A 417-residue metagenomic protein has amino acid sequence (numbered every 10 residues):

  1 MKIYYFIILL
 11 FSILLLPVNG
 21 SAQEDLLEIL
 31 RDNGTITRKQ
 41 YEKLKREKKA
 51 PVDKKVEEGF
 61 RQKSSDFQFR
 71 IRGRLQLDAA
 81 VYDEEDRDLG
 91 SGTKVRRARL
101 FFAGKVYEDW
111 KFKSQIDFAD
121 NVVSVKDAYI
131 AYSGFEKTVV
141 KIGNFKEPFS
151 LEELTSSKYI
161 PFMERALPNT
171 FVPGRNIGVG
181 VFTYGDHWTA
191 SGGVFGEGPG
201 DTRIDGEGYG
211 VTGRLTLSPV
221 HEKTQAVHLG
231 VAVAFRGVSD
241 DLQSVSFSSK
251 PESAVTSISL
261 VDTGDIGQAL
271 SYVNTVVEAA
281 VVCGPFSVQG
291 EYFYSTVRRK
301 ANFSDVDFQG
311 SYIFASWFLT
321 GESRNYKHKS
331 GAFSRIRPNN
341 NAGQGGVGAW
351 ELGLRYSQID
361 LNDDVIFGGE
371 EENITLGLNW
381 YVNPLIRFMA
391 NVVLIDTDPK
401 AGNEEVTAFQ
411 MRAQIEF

Functional and structural regions predicted by a protein language model:
M1-F6: Positively charged n-region of N-terminal signal peptides that target proteins for export
I7, I13-L14: Gram-negative bacterial Sec-dependent N-terminal signal peptides
L9-L10, G20: Cleavable N-terminal signal peptides
E24-R38: Short N-terminal segments immediately surrounding and downstream of signal-peptide cleavage
K39-E58: N-terminal, post-signal-peptide region of Sec/Tat-exported proteins
E58-S239, A279, F308-Q344, E351-G353 (+1 more regions): Outer membrane beta-barrel
E85-R87, Y132, Q243-F417: Outer-membrane beta-barrel pore domains
